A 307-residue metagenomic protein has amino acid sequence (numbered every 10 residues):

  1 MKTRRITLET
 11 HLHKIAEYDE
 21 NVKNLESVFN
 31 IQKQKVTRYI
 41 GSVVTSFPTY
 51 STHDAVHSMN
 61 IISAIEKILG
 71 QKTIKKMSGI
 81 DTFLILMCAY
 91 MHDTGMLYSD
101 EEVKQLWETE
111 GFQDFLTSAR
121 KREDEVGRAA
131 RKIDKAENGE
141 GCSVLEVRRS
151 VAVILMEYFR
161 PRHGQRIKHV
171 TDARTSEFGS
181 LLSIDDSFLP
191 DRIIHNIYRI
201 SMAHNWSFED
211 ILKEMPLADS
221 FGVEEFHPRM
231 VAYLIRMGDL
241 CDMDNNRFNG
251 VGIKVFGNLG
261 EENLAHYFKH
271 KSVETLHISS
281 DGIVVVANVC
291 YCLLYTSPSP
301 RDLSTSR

Functional and structural regions predicted by a protein language model:
M1-K33, T45, I62: Boundary/activation segment at the start of structured domains
M1-T3, L276-L294, R307: Coupling/switch/interface segments within P-loop NTPase motor domains and analogous charged loops in nucleic-acid
V36-N60, V153: Active-site flanking loop/helix segments enriched in acidic
S42-T45, H53, L69, M96 (+1 more regions): Catalytic phosphate-handling regions of large nucleic-acid enzymes and associated NTPases
Y50-I65, F159-I167: Phosphate/oxyanion-binding active-site loops and adjacent basic polyanion-contact surfaces
D54-K75, G79-F83, M96: Secondary-structure-rich domain cores
K75-S279: Divalent metal-dependent catalytic cores for phosphoryl transfer on phosphate-bearing substrates
Y295-D302: Conserved small/polar residues in nucleotide/adenosyl-binding loops
